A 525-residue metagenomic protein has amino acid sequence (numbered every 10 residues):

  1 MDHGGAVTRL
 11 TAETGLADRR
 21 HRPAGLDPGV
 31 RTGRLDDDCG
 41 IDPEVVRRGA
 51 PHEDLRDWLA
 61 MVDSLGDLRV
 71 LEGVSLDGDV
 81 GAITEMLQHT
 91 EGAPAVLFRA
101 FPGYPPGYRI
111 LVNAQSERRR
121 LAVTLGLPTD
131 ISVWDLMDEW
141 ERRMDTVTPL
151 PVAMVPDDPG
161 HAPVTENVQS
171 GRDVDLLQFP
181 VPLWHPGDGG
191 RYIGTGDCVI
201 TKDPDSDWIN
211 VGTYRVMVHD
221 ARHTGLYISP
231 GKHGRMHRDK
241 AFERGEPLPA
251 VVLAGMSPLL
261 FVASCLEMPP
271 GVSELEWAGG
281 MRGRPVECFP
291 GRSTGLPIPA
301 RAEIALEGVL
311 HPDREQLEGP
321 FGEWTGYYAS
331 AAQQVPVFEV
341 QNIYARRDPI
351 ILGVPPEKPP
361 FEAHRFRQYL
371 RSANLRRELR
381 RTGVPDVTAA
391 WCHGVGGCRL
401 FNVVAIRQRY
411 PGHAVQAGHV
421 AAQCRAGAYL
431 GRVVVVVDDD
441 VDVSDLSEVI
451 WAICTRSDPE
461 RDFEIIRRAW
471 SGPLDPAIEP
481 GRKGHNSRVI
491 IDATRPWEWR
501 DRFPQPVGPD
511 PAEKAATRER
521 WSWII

Functional and structural regions predicted by a protein language model:
D2-T8: Extreme N-terminal basic, low-complexity initiation segments that serve as generic localization/processing leaders
R9-L10, L16-R19, P23-G25, G29-V337 (+1 more regions): Extended, highly charged
